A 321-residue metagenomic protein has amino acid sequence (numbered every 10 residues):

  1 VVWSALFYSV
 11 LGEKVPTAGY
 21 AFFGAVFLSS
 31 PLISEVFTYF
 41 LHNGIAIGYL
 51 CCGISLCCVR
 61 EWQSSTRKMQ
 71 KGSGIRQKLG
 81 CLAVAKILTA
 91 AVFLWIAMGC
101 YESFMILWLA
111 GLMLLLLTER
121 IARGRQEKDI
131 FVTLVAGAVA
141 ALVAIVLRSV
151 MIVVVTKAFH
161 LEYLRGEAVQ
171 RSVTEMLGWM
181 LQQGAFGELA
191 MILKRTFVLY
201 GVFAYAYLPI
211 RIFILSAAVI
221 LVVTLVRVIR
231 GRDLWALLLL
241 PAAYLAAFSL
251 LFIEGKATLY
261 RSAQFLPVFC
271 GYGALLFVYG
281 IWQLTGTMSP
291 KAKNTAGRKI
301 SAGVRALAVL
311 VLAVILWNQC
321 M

Functional and structural regions predicted by a protein language model:
V2, V15-E61, G99-F104, W108 (+2 more regions): Membrane-interface micro-motifs in multi-pass membrane enzymes
F27, I229-I253, V309-L310: Transmembrane alpha-helix segments characteristic of polytopic inner-membrane glycan-assembly/cell-envelope
C52-K86, E119-R125: Membrane-interface transmembrane helices that cradle and orient dolichyl/undecaprenyl
K78, A83-E102, L107, M113 (+1 more regions): Membrane-interface alpha helices of multi-pass inner-membrane proteins
K78, Q126-I130, V219-P241: Membrane-interface helix-loop-helix junctions at transmembrane boundaries of multi-pass membrane enzymes, predominantly
A83-K86, F213-L215, I281-C320: Signature aromatic-anchored transmembrane alpha helix within multi-pass, membrane-resident enzymes that catalyze glycan
L107-L142: Perimembrane helix-loop-helix junctions
K194-L234: Hydrophobic, aromatic-rich transmembrane alpha-helices and their immediate juxtamembrane boundary segments
